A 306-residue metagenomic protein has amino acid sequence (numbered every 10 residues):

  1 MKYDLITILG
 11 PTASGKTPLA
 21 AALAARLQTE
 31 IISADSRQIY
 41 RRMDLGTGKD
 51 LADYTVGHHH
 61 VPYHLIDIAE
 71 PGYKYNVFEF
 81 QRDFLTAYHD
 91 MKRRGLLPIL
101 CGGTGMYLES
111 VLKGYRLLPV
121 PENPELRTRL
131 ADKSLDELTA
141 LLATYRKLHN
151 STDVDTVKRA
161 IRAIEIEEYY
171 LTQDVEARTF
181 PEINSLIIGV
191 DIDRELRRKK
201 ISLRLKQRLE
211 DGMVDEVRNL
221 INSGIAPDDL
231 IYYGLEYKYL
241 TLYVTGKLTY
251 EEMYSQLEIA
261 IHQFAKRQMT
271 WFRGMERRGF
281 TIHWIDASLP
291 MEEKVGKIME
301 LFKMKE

Functional and structural regions predicted by a protein language model:
M1-E306: Phosphate/pyrophosphate-binding catalytic cores of soluble transferases and nucleic-acid-acting enzymes
